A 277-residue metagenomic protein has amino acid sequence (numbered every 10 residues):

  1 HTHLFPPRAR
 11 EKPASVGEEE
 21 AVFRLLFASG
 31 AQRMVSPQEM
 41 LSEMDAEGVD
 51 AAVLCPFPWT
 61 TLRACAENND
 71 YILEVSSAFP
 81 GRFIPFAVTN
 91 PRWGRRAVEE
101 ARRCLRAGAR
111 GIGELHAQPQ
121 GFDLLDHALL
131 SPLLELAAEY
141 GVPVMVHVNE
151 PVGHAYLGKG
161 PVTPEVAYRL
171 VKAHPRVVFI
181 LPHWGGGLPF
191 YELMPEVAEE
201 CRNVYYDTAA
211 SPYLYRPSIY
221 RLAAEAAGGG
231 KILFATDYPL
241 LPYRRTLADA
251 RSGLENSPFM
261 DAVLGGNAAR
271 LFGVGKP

Functional and structural regions predicted by a protein language model:
H1, M44, I72, C104 (+7 more regions): Conserved, mostly hydrophobic/aromatic
H1-F5, C104, L170-A173: A generic "structured core" feature
H3, P7-A51, R221-L222, A226-L233 (+1 more regions): Mid-to-C-terminal alpha-helical segments outside catalytic/metal-binding sites
H3-R8, W59-L62, P91-R96, P119-Q120 (+4 more regions): Active-site environment of divalent metal-dependent phosphoester hydrolases
E39-E43, N68-V75, E100-C104, L129-L133 (+4 more regions): A general structural detector for well-ordered alpha-helical segments in enzyme core domains, enriched
D50-A51, W59-V152, Y156: Active-site gating/metal-coordination segments in enzymes
V53-P56, V88, I180-H183, D207-A209 (+2 more regions): Short beta-strand segments
A109-G111, H116, D123-L233: Catalytic pocket-lining loop regions of alpha/beta-barrel enzymes, especially the amidohydrolase/enolase/GH5 lineages
